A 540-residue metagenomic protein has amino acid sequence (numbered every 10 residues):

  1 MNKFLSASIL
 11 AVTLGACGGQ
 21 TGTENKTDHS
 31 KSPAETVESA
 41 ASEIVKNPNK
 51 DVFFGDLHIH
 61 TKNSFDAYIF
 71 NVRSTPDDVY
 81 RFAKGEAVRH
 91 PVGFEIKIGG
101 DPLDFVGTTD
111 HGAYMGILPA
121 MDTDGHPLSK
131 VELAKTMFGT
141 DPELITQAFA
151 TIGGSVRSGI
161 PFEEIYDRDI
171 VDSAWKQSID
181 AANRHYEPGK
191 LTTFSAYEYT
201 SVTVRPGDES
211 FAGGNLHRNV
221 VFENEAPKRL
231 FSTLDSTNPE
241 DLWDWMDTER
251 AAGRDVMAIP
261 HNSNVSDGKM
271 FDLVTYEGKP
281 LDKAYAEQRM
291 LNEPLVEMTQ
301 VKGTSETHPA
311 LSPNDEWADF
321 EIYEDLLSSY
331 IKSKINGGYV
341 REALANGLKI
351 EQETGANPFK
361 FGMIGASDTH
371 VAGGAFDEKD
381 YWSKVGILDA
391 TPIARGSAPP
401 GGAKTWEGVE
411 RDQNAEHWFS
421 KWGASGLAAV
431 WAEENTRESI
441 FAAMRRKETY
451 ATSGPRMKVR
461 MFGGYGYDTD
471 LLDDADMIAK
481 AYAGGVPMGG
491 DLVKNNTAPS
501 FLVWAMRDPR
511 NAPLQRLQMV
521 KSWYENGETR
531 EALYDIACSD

Functional and structural regions predicted by a protein language model:
N2-A11: Sec-dependent signal peptide recognition, specifically the positively charged N-region followed immediately by
L14-A16: C-terminal motif of bacterial Sec signal peptides marking the signal peptidase cleavage site
G18-P76, Y80-A83, A87-A134, F138 (+6 more regions): C-terminal functional module detector
F65-F70, G159-D172, E223-S236, S328-G338: The substrate-binding groove and active-site-proximal loops of carbohydrate-active enzymes, especially glycoside
L133-R157: Low-complexity, serine/threonine/proline-enriched polar segments
I165-R168, R184-E187, T200-S210, N215-L216 (+2 more regions): A conserved hydrophobic secondary-structure block that centers on an alpha-helix together with its immediately flanking
W175: Papain-like cysteine protease catalytic cores
D208-G214, N219-P227, L234-D282: Hydrophobic, small-residue-rich alpha-helical packing segments that form membrane-like cores
